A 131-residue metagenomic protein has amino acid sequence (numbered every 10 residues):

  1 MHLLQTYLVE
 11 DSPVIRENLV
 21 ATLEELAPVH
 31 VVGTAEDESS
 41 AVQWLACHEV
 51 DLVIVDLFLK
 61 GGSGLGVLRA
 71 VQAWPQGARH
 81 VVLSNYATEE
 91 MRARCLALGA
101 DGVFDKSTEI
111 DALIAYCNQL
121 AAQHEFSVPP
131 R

Functional and structural regions predicted by a protein language model:
E10: Conserved acidic carboxylate
T34-L52: Acidic, metal-coordinating helix/loop segments flanking the phosphotransfer/catalytic sites of two-component signaling
D37, S63-G66: Acidic catalytic/metal-coordinating carboxylates
K60, T88: The feature encodes the CheY-like receiver
L65-Q76: Short amphipathic alpha-helix used as the core "switch/output" element in two-component signaling
E90, T108-N118: C-terminal output helix
